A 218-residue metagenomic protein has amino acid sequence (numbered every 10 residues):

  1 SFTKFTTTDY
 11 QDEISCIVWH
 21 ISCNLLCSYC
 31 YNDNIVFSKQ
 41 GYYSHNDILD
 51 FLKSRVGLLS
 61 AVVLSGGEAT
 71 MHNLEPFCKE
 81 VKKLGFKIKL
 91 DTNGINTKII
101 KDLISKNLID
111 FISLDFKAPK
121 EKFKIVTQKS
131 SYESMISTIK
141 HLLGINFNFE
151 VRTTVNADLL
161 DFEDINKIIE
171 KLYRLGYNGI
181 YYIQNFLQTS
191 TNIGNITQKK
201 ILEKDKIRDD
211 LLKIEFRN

Functional and structural regions predicted by a protein language model:
S1-T7: N-terminal amphipathic/basic leader segments beginning at the initiator methionine
F2, Q184-F186, F216-N218: Conserved beta-strand termini and adjacent loop/short-helix elements that scaffold enzyme active sites in alpha/beta
T8-H45: Canonical Radical SAM [4Fe-4S] cluster-binding loop centered on the CxxxCxxC motif and its immediate flanking residues
Y10-D12, R55-G57, R208-D209: Flexible, charged surface loops at secondary-structure boundaries
W19, S65-G67: A secondary-structure boundary/capping signal
D33-V63: Conserved alpha-helical substructure of the radical SAM core
L49-A61, T70-Q198: Conserved AdoMet/S-adenosylmethionine-binding subsite of the radical SAM
I145-N146, E203-N218: C-terminal accessory region of radical SAM enzymes
